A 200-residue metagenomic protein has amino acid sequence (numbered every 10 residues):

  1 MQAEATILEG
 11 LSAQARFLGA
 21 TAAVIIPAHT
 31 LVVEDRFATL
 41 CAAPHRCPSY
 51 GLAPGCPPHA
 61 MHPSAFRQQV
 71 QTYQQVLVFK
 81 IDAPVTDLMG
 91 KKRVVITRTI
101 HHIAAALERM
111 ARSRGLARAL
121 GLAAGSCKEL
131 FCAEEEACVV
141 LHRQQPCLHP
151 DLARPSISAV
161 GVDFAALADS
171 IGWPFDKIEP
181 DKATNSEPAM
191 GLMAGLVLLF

Functional and structural regions predicted by a protein language model:
M1-A28: TRNA-binding/sensing appendages of the translation machinery
A22-V24, T30-A43, P48-A53, P57-F200: Catalytic cores of enzyme domains
